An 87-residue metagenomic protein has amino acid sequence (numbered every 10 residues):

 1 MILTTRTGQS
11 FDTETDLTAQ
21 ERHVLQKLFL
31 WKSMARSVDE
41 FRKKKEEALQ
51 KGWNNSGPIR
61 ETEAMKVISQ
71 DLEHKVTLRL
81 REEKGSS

Functional and structural regions predicted by a protein language model:
M1-I2, R81-S87: Short intrinsically disordered terminal tails
M1-L30: N-terminal acidic leader/helix
L3, A19, D39, G57 (+1 more regions): Intrinsically disordered, low-complexity regions enriched in serine, threonine, proline and polar/charged residues
G8, N54, V67, K84-G85: Intrinsically disordered, low-complexity segments
V24-L72: Acidic, low-complexity, intrinsically disordered interaction modules
D71-K84: Mixed-charge, Lys/Arg-enriched low-complexity segments
